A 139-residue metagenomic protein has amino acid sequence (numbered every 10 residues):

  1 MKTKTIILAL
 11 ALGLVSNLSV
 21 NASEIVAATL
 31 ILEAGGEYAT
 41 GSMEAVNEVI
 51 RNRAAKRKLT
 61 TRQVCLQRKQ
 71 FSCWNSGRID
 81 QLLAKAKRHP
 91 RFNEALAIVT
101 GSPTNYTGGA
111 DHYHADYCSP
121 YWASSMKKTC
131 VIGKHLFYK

Functional and structural regions predicted by a protein language model:
T5-L14: Sec-dependent N-terminal signal peptides
N17-A22: Sec/Tat signal peptide C-region and signal peptidase I cleavage site
S23-K139: Bacterial extracytoplasmic/cell-wall-associated proteins, especially those involved in peptidoglycan
